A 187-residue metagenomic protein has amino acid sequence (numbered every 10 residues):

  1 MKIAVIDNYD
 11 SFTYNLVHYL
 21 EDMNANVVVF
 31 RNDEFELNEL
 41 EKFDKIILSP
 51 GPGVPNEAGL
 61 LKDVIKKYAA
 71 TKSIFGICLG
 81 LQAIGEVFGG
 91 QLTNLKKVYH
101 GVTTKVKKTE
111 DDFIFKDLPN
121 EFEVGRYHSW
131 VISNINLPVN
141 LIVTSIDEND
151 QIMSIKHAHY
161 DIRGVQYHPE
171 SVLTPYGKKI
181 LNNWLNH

Functional and structural regions predicted by a protein language model:
M1-A4: Extreme N-terminal starter segment of soluble prokaryotic enzymes
F12, G53-P55, V172: Active-site beta-alpha loop architecture of Rossmann-like, nucleotide-cofactor-dependent enzymes
V17-A25: Two-component/phosphorelay signaling modules centered on CheY-like receiver
N26-E34: A short beta-strand-loop structural module common to alpha/beta enzyme folds
F35-F43, N136: Short amphipathic alpha-helix with an adjacent loop that forms part of the alpha/beta core around
F43-D112, L181: Cysteine-nucleophile active-site neighborhood
D112-H159: Catalytic beta-strand/loop cores that center a nucleophilic Ser/Cys/Thr and support acyl-enzyme chemistry
P169-H187: Acyltransferase
